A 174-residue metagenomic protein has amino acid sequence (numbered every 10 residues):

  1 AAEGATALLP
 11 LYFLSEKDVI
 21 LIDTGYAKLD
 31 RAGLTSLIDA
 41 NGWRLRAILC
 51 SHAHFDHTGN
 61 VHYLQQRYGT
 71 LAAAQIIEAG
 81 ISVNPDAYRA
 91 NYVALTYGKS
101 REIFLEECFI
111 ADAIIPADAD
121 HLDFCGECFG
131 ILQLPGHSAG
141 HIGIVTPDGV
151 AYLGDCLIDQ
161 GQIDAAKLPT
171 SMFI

Functional and structural regions predicted by a protein language model:
A1-N41, G143-G154: Conserved beta-strand hairpin/beta-sheet module of binuclear metal-dependent hydrolase folds, prominently
A2-E3, D112-A113, Q133-P135: Short Gly/Pro-enriched turn/cap motifs at secondary-structure boundaries
T6-L8, I110, A117, H137-H141: Short beta-strand-initiation
F13, A119-C125: Short acidic-hydrophobic surface loop/beta-edge motif
L14, D23, H52, L64 (+4 more regions): Divalent metal-coordination and catalytic microenvironments
S15, R44, I48, C128-F129 (+1 more regions): Alpha-helical hydrophobic/aromatic positions enriched in membrane-embedded helices and signal peptides
V19, Y26-A27, H121, C128-I174: Metallo-beta-lactamase
Y26-H121: Active-site HxH/HxHxD metal-binding segment of metal-dependent hydrolases
